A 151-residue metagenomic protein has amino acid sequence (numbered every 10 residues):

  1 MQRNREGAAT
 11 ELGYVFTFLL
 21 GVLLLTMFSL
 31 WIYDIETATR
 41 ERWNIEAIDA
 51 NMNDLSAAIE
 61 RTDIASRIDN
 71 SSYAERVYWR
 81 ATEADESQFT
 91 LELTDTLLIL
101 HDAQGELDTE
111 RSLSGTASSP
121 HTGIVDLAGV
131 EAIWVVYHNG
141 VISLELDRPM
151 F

Functional and structural regions predicted by a protein language model:
M1-E6: N-terminal leader/signal peptides at the extreme start of proteins
T10, Y14-T39: C-terminal juxtamembrane segment of a hydrophobic transmembrane alpha-helix
S29-F151: N-terminal export/assembly leader peptides and their processing motifs that target proteins to secretory
